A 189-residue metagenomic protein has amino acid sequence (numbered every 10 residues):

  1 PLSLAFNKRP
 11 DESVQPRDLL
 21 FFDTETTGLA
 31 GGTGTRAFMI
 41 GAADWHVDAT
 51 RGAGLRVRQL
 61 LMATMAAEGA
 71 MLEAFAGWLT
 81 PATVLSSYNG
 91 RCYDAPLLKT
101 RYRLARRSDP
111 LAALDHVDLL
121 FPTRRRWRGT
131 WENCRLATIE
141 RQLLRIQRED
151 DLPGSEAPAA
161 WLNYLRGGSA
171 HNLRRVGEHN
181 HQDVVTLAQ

Functional and structural regions predicted by a protein language model:
P1-P16: N-terminal accessory regions of nucleic-acid-interacting proteins
L4-F6, F22-E25, A66-E73: Short acidic (Asp/Glu) patches
K8-D11, E25-G31, A74-F75: Catalytic micro-motifs at enzyme active sites that drive phosphoryl/nucleotidyl and oxygen chemistry
D18-G28, N180: Two-metal-ion RNase H-like nuclease active-site motif
D23-E25, D94, D118, D183: Acidic active-site catalytic centers that drive phospho-/nucleotidyl reactions and related ester hydrolyses
A30-Q59, A63: RNase H-like nuclease fold core
R51-L143: Conserved DEDDh/DEDDy metal-dependent 3′-5′ exonuclease domain
L136-Q189: Acidic, Mg2+-coordinating catalytic module of metal-dependent nucleases/exonucleases that use a two-metal-ion mechanism
